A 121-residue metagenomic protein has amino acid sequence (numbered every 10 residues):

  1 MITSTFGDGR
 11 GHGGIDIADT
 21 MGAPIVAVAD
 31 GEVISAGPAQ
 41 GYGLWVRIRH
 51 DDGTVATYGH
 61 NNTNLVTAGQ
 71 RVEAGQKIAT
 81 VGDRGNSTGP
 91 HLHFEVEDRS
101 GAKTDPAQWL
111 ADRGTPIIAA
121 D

Functional and structural regions predicted by a protein language model:
M1-D121: Catalytic cores of peptidoglycan-degrading enzymes
